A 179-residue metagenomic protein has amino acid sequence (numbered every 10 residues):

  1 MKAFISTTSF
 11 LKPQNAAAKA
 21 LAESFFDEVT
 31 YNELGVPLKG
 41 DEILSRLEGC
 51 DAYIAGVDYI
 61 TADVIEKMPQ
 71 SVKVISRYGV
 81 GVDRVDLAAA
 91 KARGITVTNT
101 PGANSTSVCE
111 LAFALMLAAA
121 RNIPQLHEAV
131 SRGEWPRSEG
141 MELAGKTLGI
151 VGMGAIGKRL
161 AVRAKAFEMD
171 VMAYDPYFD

Functional and structural regions predicted by a protein language model:
M1-C50: N-terminal glycine-/charge-rich "phosphate-binding" loop or analogous flexible N-terminal tail
A3-F4, S76, G149, M172: Short, well-ordered beta-strand segments
S9-L11, L34-P37, G56-I60, G79-G81 (+1 more regions): Short beta->alpha connector loops
N15-A16, S138-D179: Rossmann-like dinucleotide/phosphate-binding beta-alpha-beta segment
F26, C50-D51, V72, E168: Short, well-ordered alpha-helix to beta-strand connector turns
E33-L38, A55-G56, E128-P136: Short gly/ser/thr-rich secondary-structure transition/capping motifs
D51-H127, M141: Phosphate/diphosphate ligand-binding glycine-rich loop within oxidoreductases
